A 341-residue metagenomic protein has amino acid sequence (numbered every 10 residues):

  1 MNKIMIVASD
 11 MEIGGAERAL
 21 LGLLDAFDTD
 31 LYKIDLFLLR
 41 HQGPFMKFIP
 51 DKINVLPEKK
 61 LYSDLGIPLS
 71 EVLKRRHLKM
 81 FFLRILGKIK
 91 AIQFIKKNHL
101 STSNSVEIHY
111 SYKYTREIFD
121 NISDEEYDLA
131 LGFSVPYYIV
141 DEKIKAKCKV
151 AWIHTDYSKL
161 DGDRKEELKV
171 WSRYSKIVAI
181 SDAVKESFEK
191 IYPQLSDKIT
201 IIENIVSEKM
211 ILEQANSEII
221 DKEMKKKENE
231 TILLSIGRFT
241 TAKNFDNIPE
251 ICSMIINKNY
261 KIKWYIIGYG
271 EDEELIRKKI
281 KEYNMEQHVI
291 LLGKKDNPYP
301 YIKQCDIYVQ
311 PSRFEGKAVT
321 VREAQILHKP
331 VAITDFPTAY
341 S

Functional and structural regions predicted by a protein language model:
M1-N2, Q214-I232: Nucleotide-sugar donor-binding and catalytic loop/hinge architecture of NDP-sugar-dependent glycosyltransferases
E17-G22, T231-M254, E271-R277: A conserved mid-protein helix/loop that constitutes part of the nucleotide-sugar donor-binding site
L36-G43, I236-T240, K263-L275: Glycosyltransferase donor-sugar binding loop
V150-H154, S158, R173-Q214: Donor nucleotide-sugar binding/catalytic pocket of nucleotide-sugar-dependent glycosyltransferases
K294, R313: Aromatic "clamp/platform" in nucleotide-sugar-dependent glycosyltransferases that forms part of the donor/acceptor
Y299, K317-I326, Y340-S341: Short alpha-helical segment that forms part of, or immediately flanks, the ligand-binding pocket in carbohydrate-active
P330-T334: Short hydrophobic beta-strand element within catalytic cores of glycosyltransferases and related nucleotide-activated
